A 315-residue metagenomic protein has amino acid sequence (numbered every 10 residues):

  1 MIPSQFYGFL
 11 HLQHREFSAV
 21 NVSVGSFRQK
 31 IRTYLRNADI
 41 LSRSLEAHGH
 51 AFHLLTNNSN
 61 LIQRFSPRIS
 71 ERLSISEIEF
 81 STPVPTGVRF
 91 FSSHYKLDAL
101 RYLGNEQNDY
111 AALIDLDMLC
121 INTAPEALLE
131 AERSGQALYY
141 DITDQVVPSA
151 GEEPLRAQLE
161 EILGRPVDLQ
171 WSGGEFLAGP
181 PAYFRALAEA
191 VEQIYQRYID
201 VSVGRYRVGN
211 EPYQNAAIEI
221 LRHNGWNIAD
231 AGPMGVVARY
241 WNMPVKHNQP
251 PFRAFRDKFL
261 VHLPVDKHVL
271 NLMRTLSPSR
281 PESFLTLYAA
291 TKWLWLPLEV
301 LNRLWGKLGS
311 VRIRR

Functional and structural regions predicted by a protein language model:
M1-V84, Q107, A289-R315: N-terminal anchoring/stem segment of glycosyltransferases
A51-H53, A111, G225-I228: Hydrophobic anchor at the start of a short beta-strand that flanks the dinucleotide cofactor-binding loop
N58-K96, H247-P251, F255, V265-S283: Active-site donor-binding segments of glycosyltransferases and PAPS-dependent sulfotransferases
L100, N108-L119: Short beta-strand-to-loop acidic/aromatic patch adjacent to the donor-nucleotide binding site
C120-A157: Conserved donor-nucleotide/metal-binding helix-loop-beta segment in metal-dependent transferases, i.e., the alpha-helix
P154-D168: Short, flexible, basic/aromatic active-site loop/helix in glycosyltransferases
P166-L260: Catalytic core and acceptor-binding pocket of nucleotide-sugar-dependent glycosyltransferases
P244-R315: Long, low-complexity C-terminal extensions of enzymes
